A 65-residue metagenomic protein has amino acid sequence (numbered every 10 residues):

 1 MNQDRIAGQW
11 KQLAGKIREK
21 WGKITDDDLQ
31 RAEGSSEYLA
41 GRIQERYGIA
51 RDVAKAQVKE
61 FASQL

Functional and structural regions predicted by a protein language model:
M1-L65: Intrinsically disordered, low-complexity, hydrophilic segments
